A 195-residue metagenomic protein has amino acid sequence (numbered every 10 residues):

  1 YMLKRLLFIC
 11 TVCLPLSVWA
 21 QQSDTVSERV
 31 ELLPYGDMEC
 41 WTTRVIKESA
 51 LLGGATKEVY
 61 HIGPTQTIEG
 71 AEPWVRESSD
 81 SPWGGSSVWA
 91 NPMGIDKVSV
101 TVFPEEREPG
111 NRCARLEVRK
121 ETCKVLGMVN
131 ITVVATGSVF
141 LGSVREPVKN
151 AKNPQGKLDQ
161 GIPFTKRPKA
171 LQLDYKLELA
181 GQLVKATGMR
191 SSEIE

Functional and structural regions predicted by a protein language model:
Y1-E28: Bacterial Sec-dependent N-terminal signal peptides
Q21-Q172, I194-E195: Aromatic (Trp/Tyr/Phe) and Gly/Pro-enriched flexible surface segments
L177-A186: Extended, low-complexity, turn-rich repeat/linker tracts enriched in Gly/Pro/Ser/Thr and Asp/Glu that occur
T187-E195: Short coil-to-beta strand junction motifs in C2/discoidin
